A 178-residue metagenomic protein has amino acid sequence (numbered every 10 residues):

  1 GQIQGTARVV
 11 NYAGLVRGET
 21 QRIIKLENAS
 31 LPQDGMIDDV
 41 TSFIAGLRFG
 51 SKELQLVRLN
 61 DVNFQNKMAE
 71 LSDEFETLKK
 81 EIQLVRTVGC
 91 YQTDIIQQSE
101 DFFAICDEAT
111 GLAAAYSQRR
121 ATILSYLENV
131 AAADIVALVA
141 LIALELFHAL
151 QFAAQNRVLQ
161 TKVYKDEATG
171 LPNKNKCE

Functional and structural regions predicted by a protein language model:
I3-A45, D73-L84: N-terminal extracytoplasmic segments of bacterial inner-membrane proteins
Q4-A7, N11-G14, L59, N66 (+3 more regions): Primarily heptad-repeat coiled-coil rod domains in cytosolic scaffolding/tethering proteins
A29-P32, G46-F49, L84, A115-Q118 (+2 more regions): Heptad-repeat coiled-coil alpha-helices
I37-Q92: Heptad-repeat alpha-helical coiled-coil/4-helix-bundle sensor or tether segments in soluble regions
C90-V130: Juxtamembrane amphipathic/coiled-coil helical coupling segments that flank and transmit signals to/from transmembrane
S117-Q160: Selective recognition of signaling/oligomerization transmembrane alpha-helices
L159-E178: Conserved nucleotide-binding and Mg2+-coordinating catalytic segments in signaling enzymes
